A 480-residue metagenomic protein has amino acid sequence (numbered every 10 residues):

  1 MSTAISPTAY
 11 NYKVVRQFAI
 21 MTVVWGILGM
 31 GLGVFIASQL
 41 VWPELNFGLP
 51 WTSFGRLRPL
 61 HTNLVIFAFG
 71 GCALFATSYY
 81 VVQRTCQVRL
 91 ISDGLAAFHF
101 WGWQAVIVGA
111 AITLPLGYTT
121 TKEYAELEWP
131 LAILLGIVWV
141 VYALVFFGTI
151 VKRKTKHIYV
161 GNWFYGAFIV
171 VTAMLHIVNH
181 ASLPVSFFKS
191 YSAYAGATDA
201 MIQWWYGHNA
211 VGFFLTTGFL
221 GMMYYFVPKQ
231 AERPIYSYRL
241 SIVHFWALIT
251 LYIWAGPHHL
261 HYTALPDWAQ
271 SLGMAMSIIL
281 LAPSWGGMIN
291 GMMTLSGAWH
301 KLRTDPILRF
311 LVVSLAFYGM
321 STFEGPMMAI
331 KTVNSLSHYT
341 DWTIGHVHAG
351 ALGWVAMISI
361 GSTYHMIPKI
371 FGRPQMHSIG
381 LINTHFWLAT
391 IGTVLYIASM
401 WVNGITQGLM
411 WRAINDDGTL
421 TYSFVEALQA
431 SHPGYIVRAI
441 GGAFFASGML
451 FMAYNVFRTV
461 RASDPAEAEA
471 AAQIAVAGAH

Functional and structural regions predicted by a protein language model:
S2-S6, L428-S431: Short, charged/polar, low-complexity loop and linker segments that flank or interrupt alpha-helical bundles
T3-Q17: Cytosolic juxtamembrane amphipathic/interface segments immediately preceding and feeding into a transmembrane helix
R16-F47, W51-Y118, W129-I150, N162-F187 (+7 more regions): Hydrophobic cores of alpha-helical transmembrane segments in multi-pass integral membrane proteins
S190-A195: Surface-exposed loop and adjacent secondary-structure segments within mature catalytic domains
T198-D199, E232: Functional cores that coordinate and move charged inorganic groups
S271-L272, A470: Contiguous transmembrane helix-bundle modules in multi-pass membrane proteins
D464-H480: Short, highly charged, low-complexity non-transmembrane loops/tails of multi-pass membrane proteins
